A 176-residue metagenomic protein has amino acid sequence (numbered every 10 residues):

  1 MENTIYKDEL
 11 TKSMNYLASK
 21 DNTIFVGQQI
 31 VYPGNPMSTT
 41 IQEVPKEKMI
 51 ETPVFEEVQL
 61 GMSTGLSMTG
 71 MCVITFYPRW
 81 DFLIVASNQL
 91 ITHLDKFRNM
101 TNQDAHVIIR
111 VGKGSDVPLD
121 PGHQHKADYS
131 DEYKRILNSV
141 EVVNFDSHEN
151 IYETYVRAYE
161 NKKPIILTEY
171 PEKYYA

Functional and structural regions predicted by a protein language model:
M1-Y175: Thiamine diphosphate
